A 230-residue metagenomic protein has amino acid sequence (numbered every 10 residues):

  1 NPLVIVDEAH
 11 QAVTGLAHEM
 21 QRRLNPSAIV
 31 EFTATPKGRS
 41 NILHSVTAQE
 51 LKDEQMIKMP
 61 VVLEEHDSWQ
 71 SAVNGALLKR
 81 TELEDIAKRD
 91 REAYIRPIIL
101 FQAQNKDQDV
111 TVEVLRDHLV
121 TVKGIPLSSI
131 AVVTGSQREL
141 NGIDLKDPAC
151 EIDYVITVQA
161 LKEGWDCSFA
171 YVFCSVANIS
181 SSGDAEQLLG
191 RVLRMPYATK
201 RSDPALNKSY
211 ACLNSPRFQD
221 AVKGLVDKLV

Functional and structural regions predicted by a protein language model:
N1, K79-S168, I179: Conserved C-terminal RecA-like helicase domain
P2-L3, N25-V30, E151-D153: Loop/turn-to-beta-strand initiation segments
D7-E8: Walker B catalytic acidic pair
V13-G15, Q108-V110, W165, D220-K223: Extracytoplasmic/secreted cell-surface and envelope-processing proteins
V13-P60, G75: Post-DEXD/H (motif II) to motif III coupling segment of the RecA-like Helicase ATP-binding lobe
R23, S45, Q70-V73, D109 (+3 more regions): Amphipathic alpha-helical transducer elements in NTP-driven molecular machines
L43, A48-M56, P60-Q70, P204-L225: Extended charged low-complexity segments that act as oligomerization/scaffolding linkers
R138-L229: Conserved RecA-like P-loop NTPase helicase motor core
